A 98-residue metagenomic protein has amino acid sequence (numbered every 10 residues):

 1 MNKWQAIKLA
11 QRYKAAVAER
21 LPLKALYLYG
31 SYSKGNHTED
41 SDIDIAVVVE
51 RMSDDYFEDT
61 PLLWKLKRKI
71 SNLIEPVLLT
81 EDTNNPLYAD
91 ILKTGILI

Functional and structural regions predicted by a protein language model:
M1-A25, S33-E39, E50-I98: Catalytic core of pol beta-like nucleotidyltransferases
S41-I43: Short glycine- and acidic-residue-rich catalytic loops of nucleotidyl-transferase/cyclase enzymes
I45-V47: Short beta-strand->loop micro-motif that forms the acidic, two-metal-ion catalytic signature in nucleotide-processing
